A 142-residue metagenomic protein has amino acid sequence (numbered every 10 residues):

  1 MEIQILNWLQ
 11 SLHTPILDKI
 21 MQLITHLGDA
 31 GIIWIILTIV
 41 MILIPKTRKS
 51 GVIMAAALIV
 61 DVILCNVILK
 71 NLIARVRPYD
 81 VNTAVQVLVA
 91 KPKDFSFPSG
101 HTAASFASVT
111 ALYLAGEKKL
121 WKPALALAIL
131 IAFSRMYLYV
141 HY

Functional and structural regions predicted by a protein language model:
M1-I32, N66-K93: N-terminal transmembrane-helix/juxtamembrane module of multi-pass inner/ER membrane proteins
I16-L17, K46-G51, G116-P123: Membrane-helix interface segments
L23, I32-I35, I53, K119-A126: Alpha-helical transmembrane segments of integral membrane proteins
D29, I44-K46, I73-A74, R135-Y142: Short helix-capping/hinge motifs at transmembrane helix termini and TM-loop junctions
W34-I44, A107-Y113: Hydrophobic, aromatic-rich transmembrane alpha-helices and their immediate juxtamembrane boundary segments
L37-I63: Interfacial segments of alpha-helical transmembrane regions
A56-L72, L120-S134: Small-polar-interrupted transmembrane alpha-helices in polytopic inner-membrane proteins
Q86-Y142: Membrane-embedded catalytic cores of phosphoryl/pyrophosphoryl-handling enzymes
